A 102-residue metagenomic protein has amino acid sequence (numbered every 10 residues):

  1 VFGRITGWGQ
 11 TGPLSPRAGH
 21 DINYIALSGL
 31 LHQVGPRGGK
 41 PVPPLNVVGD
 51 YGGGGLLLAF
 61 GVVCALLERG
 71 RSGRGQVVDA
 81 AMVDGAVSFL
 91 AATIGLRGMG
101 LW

Functional and structural regions predicted by a protein language model:
V1-G35: N-terminal Rossmann-like NAD(P) cofactor-binding subdomain of oxidoreductases, focused on the glycine-rich
L27-W102: Acidic, glycine-rich segments within the central catalytic cores of soluble metabolic enzymes that bind/position
